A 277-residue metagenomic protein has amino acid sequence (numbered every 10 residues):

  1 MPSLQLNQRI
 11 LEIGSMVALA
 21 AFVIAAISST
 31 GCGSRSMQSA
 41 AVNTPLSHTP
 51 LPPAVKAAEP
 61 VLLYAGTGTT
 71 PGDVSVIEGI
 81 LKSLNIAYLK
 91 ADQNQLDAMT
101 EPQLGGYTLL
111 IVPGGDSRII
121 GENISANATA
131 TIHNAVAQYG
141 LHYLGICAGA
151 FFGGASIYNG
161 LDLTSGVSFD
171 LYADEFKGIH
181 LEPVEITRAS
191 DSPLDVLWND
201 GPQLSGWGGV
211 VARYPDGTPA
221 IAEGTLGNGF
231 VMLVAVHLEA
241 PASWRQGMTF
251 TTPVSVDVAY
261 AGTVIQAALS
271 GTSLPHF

Functional and structural regions predicted by a protein language model:
P2, E12, S36-G106: N-terminal beta1-alpha1 cap of cysteine-dependent amidohydrolase-like domains
L4-A18: Bacterial N-terminal signal peptides that target proteins for export
V17-S28: Bacterial N-terminal signal peptides
A54-K56, H133-V136, A155, G160 (+2 more regions): Extracellular ligand-binding/catalytic regions of CAZymes and related secreted enzymes and adhesion modules
T70-I157: Helical hinge/lid and interdomain linker segments adjacent to catalytic or ligand-binding clefts that mediate domain
G154-S192: Class I SAM-dependent methyltransferase SAM-binding "motif I" and its flanking Rossmann-like core
G178-W244: Catalytic beta-strand/loop cores that center a nucleophilic Ser/Cys/Thr and support acyl-enzyme chemistry
